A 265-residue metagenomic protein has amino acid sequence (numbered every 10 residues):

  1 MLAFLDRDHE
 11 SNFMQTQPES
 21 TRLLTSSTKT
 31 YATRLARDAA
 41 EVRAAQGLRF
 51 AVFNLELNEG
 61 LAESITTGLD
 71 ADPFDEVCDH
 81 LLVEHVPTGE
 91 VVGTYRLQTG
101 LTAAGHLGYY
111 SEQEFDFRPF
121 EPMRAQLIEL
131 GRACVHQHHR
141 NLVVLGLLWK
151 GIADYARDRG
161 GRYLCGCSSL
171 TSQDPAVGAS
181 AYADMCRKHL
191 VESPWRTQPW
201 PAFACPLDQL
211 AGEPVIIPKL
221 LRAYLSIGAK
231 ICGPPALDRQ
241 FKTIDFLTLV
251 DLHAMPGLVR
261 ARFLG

Functional and structural regions predicted by a protein language model:
M1-T16: Eukaryotic low-complexity, non-globular regulatory regions
F4, S20-V92, R96-T102: Short amphipathic alpha-helix that is part of the acyltransferase structural core
F13-T25, R196: Short, compositionally biased low-complexity segments
D70, G178-Y182, F246-V250: Short low-complexity, flexible loop/linker segments enriched in glycine and/or proline with clustered acidic
C78, T243-L247: Short hydrophobic/aromatic beta-strand or adjacent loop that forms the aromatic wall/cage of a ligand/substrate-binding
E90, V143, P256-R260: Short, conserved charged micro-motifs
G100-T243, M255: Acyl-donor binding region in acyl/amide transferases
L249-G265: Long, continuous compositionally biased terminal/linker segments
